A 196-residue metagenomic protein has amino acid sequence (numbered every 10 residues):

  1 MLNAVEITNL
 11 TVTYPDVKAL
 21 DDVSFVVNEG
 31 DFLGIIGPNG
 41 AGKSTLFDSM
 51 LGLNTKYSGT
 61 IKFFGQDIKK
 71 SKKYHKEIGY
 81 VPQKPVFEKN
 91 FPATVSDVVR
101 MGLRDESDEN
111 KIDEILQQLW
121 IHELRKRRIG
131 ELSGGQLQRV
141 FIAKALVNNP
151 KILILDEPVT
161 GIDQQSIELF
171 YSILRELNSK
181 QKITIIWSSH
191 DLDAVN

Functional and structural regions predicted by a protein language model:
I36-P38: The feature captures the beta-strand-to-loop junction immediately N-terminal to the Walker
L51: Helix-to-loop junction immediately C-terminal to a conserved catalytic motif
G59-K70, Y74: Conserved ABC transporter NBD signature motif
E109-L124: Conserved ABC ATPase "signature" region
R128-L132, Q136: Conserved ABC ATPase signature
L153-D156: Catalytic Walker B motif of ABC-type/P-loop ATPase nucleotide-binding domains
S189-H190: H-loop/switch region of ABC-family ATPase nucleotide-binding domains
